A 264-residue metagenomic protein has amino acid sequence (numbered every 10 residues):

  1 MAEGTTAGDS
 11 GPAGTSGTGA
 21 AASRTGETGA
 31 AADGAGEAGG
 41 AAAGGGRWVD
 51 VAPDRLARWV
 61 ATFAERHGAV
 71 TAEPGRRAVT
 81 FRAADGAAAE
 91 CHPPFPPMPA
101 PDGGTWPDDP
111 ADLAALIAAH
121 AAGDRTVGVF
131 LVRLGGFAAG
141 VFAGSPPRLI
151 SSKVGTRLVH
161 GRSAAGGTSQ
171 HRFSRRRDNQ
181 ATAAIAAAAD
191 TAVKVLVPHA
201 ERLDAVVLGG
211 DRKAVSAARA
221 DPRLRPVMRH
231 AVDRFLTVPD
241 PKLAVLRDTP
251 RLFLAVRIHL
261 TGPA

Functional and structural regions predicted by a protein language model:
M1-T18, R24-A264: Terminal alpha-helical anchor/extension segments at protein ends
